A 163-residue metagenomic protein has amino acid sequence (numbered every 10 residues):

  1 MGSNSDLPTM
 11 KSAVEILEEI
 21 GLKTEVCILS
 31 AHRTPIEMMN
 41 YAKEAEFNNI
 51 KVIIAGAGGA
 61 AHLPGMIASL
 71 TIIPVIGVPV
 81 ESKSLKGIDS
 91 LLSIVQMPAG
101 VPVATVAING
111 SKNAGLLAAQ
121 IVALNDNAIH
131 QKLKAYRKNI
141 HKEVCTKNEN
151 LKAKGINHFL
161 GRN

Functional and structural regions predicted by a protein language model:
M1-R33: Glycine-rich phosphate/diphosphate-binding loop of Rossmann-like nucleotide-binding domains
D6-K11, T34-M38, A57-M66, L85-I88 (+1 more regions): Short glycine/serine/threonine-rich phosphate/pyrophosphate-binding segments that cradle anionic phosphate groups
A13-V14, E18-E19, M39-A42, S69 (+1 more regions): Active-site-proximal loop->helix
V26-F47: N-terminal beta-loop-helix "entrance" segment that forms/cooperates in small-molecule cofactor or anionic ligand
Y41-P79: Glycine-rich phosphate-binding loop
L85-Q131: Short, glycine-/small-residue-rich phosphate/pyrophosphate-handling segment
V122-N163: Glycine-rich phosphate/pyrophosphate-binding loop and the adjoining helix
